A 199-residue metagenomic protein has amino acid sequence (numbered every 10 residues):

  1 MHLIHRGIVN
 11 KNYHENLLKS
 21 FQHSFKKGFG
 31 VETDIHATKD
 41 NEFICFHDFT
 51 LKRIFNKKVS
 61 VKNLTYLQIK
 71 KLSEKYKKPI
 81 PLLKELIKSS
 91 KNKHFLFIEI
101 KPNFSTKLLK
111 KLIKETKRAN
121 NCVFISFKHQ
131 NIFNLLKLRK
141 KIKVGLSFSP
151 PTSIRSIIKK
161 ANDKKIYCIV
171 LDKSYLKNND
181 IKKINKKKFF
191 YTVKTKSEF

Functional and structural regions predicted by a protein language model:
M1-F199: Phosphate-group recognition and catalysis centered on beta-loop-alpha active-site segments
